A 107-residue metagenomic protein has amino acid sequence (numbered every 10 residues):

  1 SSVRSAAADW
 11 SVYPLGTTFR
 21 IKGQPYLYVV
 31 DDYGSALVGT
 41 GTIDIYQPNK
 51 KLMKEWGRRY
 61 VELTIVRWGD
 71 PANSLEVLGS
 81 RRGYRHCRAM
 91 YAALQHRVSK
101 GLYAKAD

Functional and structural regions predicted by a protein language model:
S1-D107: Solvent-exposed, well-ordered loop and adjacent helix/strand elements within mature globular domains that form
